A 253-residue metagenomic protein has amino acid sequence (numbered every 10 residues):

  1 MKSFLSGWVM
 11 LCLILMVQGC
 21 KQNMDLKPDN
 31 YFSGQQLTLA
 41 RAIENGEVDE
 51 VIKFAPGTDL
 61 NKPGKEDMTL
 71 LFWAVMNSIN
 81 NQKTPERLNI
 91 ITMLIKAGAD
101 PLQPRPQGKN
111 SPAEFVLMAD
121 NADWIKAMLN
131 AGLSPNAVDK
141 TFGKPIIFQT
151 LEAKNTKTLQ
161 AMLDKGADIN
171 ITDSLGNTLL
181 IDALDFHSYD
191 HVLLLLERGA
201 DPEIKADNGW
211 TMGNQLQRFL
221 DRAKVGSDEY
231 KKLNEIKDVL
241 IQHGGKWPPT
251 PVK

Functional and structural regions predicted by a protein language model:
M1-W8: Bacterial N-terminal signal peptides that target proteins for export
V17-G19: C-terminal motif of bacterial Sec signal peptides marking the signal peptidase cleavage site
K21-F32: Bacterial Sec signal peptide processing site at the extreme N-terminus
Y31-L39, P63-I79, P104-F115, V138-I147 (+2 more regions): Ankyrin-repeat boundary/"N-cap" motif
R41-G46, W73-R87, F115-N121, Q149-N155 (+2 more regions): Ankyrin repeat A-helix N-terminal signature
G46-A55, Q82-I95, N121-N130, N155-L163 (+2 more regions): Ankyrin repeat structural motif
D221-K253: Terminal, low-structured helical/coil segments at or just beyond the last alpha-helical repeat
